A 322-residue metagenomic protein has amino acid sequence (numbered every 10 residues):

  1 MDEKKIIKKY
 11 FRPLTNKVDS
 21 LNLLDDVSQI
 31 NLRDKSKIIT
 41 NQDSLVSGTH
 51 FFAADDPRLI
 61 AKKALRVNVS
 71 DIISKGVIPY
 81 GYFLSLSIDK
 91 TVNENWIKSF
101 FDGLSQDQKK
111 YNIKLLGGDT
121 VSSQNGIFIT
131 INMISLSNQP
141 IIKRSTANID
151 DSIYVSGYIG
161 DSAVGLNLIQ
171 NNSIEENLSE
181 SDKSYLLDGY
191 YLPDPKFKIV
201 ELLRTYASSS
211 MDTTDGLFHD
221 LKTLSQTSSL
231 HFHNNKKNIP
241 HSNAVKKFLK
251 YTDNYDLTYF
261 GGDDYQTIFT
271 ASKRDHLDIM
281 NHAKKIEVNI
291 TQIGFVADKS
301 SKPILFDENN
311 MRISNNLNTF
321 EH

Functional and structural regions predicted by a protein language model:
M1-D56, K75, L84, S152: Extreme N-terminal cap/leader segments of soluble proteins
D2-I6, F11-R12, T91-K114, S122-I127 (+2 more regions): Glycine-/charge-enriched secondary-structure boundary and capping motifs
S20-N22, I30-R33, Q108, S122-G126 (+5 more regions): Solvent-exposed alpha-helices and their adjacent loops that cap or buttress functional pockets in soluble metabolic
S20-N22, I39-N41, K114-G118, M133 (+3 more regions): General beta-strand structural signal in soluble alpha/beta enzymes
D34, L45, Y80-N172, F295: Glycine-rich anion-binding loops of enzyme active sites
D55-L59, L186-Y191, S209, N254-L257: Short pre-catalytic strand/loop immediately N-terminal to key active-site residues, enriched for Gly-Thr
P57-G81, D102-K110, G216-T223: Small-aliphatic-rich amphipathic alpha-helix that forms the alpha element of a beta-alpha
S181-T223: Polyanion-binding loop/helix "lid" in catalytic or ligand-binding cores
